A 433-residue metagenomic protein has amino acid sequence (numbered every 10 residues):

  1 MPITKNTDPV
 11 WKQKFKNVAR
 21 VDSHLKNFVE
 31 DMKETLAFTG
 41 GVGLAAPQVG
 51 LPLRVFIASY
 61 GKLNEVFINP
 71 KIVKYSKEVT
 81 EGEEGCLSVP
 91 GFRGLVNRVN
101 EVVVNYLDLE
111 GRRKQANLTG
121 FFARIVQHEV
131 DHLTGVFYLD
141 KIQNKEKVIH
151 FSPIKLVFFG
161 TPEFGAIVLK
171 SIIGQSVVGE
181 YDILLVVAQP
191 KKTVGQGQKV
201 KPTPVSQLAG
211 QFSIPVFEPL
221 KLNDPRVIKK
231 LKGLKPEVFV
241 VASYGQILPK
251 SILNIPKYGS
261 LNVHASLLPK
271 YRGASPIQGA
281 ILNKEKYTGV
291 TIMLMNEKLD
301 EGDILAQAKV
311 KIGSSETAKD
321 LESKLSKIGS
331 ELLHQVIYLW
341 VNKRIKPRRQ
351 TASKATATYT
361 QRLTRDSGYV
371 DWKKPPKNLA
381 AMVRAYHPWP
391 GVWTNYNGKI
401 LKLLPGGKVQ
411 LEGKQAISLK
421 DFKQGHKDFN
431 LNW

Functional and structural regions predicted by a protein language model:
M1-P153: Positively charged
W11, L36, I72, G160 (+9 more regions): A residue-level signal for conserved active-site and pocket-lining positions in enzyme catalytic cores
K14-S23, Q361-K373: Acyl-group handling in specialized metabolite and lipid biosynthesis
V29, T119, E322-S330, V383: Amphipathic, non-transmembrane alpha-helical scaffold segments
N100, P153, S367-W433: An anion-binding loop in the catalytic cleft
I154-Q196: N-terminal Rossmann-like dinucleotide-binding module
V157-F159, L184-V187, Q196-Y287: Active-site-proximal cofactor/substrate-binding loop regions of enzyme domains
G174, V238-Y359: Donor/substrate-binding cores of folate-linked one-carbon enzymes
